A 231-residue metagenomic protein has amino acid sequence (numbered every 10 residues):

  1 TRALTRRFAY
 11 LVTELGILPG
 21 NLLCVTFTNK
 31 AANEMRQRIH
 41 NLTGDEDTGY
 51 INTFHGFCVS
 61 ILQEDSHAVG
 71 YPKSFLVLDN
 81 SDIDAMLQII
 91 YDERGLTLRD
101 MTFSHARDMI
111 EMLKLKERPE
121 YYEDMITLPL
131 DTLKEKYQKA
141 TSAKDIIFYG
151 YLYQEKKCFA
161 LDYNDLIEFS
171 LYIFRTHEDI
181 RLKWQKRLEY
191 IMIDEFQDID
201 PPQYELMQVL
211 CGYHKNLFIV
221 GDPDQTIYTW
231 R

Functional and structural regions predicted by a protein language model:
T1, L23-C24, A31-A32, Y50 (+2 more regions): Conserved helicase NTPase motor core
T1-Y71, V77, C158, L182 (+2 more regions): P-loop NTPase Walker
E46-G49, H67-N164: ATP-hydrolysis module of ASCE/P-loop NTPase motor domains, specifically the Walker B Asp-Glu catalytic pair
F54-F57, A106-L113, F169-S170, R187 (+1 more regions): Short acidic/histidine-centered micro-motifs embedded in hydrophobic/aromatic stretches that mark compact functional
C58, K114-R118, M192, C211: Short alpha-helix boundary/capping elements
